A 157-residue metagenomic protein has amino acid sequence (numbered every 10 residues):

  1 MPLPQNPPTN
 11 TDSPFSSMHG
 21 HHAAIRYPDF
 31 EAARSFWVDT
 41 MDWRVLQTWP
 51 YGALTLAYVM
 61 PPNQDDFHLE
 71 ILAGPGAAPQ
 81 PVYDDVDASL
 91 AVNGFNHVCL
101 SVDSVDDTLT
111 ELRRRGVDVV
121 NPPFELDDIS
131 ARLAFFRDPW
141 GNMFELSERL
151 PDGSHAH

Functional and structural regions predicted by a protein language model:
M1-S16, Y58, L100, L109-H157: Vicinal oxygen chelate
P7-P8, Q80-D84: Short amphipathic beta-strand starts and helix->beta connectors
F15-S17, I25-L69, R114, D127: Core segments of cupin and vicinal oxygen chelate
H19-P28, A57-N63, V82-L112, R132-R137 (+1 more regions): Vicinal oxygen chelate
D65, P75-P79, D152: Active-site/binding-pocket entry motifs
L69-E70, E145: Conserved beta-strand in the GNAT
A73-G74, D87: Hydrophobic, well-ordered secondary-structure segments that either form specific early membrane-associated helices used
